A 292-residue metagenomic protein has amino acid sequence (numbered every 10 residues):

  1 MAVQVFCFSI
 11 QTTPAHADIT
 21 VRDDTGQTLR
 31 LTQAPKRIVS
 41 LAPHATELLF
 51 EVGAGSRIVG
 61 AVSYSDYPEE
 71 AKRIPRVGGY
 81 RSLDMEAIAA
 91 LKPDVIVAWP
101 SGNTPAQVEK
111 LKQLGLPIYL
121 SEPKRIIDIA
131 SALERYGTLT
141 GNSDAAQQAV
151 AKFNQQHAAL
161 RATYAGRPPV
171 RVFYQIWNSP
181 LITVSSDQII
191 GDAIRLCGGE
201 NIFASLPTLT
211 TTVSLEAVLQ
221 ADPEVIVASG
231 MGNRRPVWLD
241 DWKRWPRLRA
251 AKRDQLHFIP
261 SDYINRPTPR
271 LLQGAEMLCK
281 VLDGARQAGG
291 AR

Functional and structural regions predicted by a protein language model:
M1-Q11: Bacterial N-terminal signal peptides
Q11-A17: Sec/Tat signal peptide C-region and signal peptidase I cleavage site
D18-V21, Q27-T28, D94-V95, W99 (+3 more regions): Extracytoplasmic substrate-binding proteins
D24-G26, V77-E86, L206-L215: Short helix-initiation/N-cap motifs at beta->coil->alpha
K36-L91, V95-G102, I202: A short, structured surface patch at a secondary-structure boundary
A42, P100-S101, I176, L206 (+3 more regions): Short secondary-structure boundary segments
V62, D187-T210, G230, F258: His/Asp/Glu-enriched short active-site or ligand-binding loop at hydrolase and phosphoryl-transfer sites
M85-K92, L114, V213-D222: Short helices/loops that flank or line small-molecule/ion binding pockets
